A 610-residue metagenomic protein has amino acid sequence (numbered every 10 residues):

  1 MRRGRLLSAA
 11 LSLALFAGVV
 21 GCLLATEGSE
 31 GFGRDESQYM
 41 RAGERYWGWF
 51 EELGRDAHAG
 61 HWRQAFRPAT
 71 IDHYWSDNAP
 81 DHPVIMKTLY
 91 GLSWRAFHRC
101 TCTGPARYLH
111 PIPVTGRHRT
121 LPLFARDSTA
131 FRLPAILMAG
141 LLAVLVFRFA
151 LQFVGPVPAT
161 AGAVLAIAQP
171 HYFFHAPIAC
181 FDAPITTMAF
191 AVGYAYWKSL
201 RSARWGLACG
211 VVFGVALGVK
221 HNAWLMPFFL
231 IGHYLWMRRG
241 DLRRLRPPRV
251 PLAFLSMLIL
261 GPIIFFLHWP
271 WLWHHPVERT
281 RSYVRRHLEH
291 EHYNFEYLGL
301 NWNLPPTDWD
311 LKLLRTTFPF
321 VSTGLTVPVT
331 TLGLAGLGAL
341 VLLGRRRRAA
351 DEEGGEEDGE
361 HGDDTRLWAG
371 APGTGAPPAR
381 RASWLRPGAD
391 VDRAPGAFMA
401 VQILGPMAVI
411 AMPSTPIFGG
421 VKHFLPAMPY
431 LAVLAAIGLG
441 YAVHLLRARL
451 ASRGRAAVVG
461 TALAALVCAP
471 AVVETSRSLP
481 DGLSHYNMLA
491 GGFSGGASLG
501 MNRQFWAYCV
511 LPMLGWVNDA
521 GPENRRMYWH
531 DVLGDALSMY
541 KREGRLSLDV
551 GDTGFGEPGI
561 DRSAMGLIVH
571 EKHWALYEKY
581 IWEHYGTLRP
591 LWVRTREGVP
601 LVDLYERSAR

Functional and structural regions predicted by a protein language model:
G33, H171-P184: Short acidic/glycine- and proline-prone juxtamembrane loop motifs at membrane-interface regions of multi-pass membrane
Y39, R45-E52, H82-T88, R95 (+9 more regions): Transmembrane-lumen/periplasm boundary regions of multi-pass, lipid-linked membrane glycan transferases
C102-H118, V146-A168, L200-R204, A208 (+4 more regions): Transmembrane-helix signature of polytopic, membrane-embedded enzymes that assemble or transfer cell-envelope glycans
L133-F153, A191, A195, R347: Transmembrane-helix motifs of polytopic, lipid-linked glycan transferases
G162-I167, F174, Y194, F213 (+2 more regions): Short helix- or helix-capping micro-motifs that position conserved polar/aromatic residues at function-defining sites
D182-I185, A216, L225, T326-G336 (+1 more regions): Hydrophobic/aromatic-rich transmembrane helices and adjacent perimembrane loops
V192-G206, R238: Membrane-interface transmembrane helices that cradle and orient dolichyl/undecaprenyl
R545-R610: Aromatic/acidic, Gly/Pro-rich catalytic loop(s) in extracytoplasmic/lumenal soluble domains of multi-pass membrane
